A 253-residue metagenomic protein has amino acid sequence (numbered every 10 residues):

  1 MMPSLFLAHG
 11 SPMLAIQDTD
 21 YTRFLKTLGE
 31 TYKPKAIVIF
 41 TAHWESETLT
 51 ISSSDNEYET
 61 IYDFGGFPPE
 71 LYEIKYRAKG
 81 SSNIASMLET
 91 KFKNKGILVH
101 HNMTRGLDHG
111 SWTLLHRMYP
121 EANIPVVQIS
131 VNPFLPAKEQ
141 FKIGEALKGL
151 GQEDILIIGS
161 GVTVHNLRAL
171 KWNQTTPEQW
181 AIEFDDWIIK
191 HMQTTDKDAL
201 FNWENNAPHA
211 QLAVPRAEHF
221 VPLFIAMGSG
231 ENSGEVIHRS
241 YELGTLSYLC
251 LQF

Functional and structural regions predicted by a protein language model:
M1-K91, K95, V99: A short aromatic-anchored loop/beta-hairpin motif
P3-L7, A36-T41, I129, L150-T163 (+1 more regions): Beta-strand elements within well-structured catalytic alpha/beta cores of enzymes that handle phosphate/sulfate esters
S11, W44, P133, V162-V164: Short, glycine/serine-rich, charged loops/turns that create anion-binding and catalytic segments at active sites
D20-T22, F141-E145: Charged helix-capping and loop-helix junction motifs
A42-E45, D55-E57, R105-L115, T163: Short glycine-enriched loops at secondary-structure junctions
L71-K79, H101, S130-A137, A210: Flexible, glycine/proline-enriched loop segments at strand-loop-helix junctions that form or flank small-ligand binding
A85-E139: Internal, conserved structured core segments that host functional sites
T90, N94, I124-P125, L135 (+3 more regions): Surface-exposed, charge/polar-rich loops and edge strands
